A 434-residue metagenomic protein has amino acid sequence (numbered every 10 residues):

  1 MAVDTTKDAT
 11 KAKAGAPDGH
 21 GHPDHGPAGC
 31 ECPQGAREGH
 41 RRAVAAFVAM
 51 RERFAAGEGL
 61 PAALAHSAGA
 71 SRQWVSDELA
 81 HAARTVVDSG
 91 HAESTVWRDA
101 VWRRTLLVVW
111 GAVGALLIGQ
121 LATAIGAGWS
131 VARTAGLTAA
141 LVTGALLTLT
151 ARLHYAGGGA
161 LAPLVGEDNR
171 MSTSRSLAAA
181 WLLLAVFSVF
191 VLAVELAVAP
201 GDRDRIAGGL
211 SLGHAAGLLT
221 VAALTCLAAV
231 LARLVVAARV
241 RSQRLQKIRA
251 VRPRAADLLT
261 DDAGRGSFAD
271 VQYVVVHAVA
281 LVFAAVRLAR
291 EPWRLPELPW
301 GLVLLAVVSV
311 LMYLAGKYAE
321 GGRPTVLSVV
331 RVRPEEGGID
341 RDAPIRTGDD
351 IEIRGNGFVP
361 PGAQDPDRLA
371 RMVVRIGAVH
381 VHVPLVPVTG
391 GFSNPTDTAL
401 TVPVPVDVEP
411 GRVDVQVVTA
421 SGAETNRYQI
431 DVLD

Functional and structural regions predicted by a protein language model:
A2, G15, G19-W102: Basic, amphipathic N-terminal segments
E93-V109, N169-L183, P253-V279: Loop-to-transmembrane boundary segments
L121-L137, P200-G217, G264, E291-W300: Membrane-helix interface and helix-disruption motif detector
L141-L147, L218-R233, H277-R290, P296-A319: Alpha-helical membrane-embedded segments
A145-G159, A229-I248: Membrane-water interface of transmembrane alpha-helices
L164, A237-D261: Juxtamembrane inter-helical linkers in multi-pass membrane proteins
L184-R203, Q272-W293: Alpha-helical transmembrane segments and their membrane-interface junctions in multi-pass membrane proteins
A319-D434: Ser/Thr/Pro-rich low-complexity tracts
